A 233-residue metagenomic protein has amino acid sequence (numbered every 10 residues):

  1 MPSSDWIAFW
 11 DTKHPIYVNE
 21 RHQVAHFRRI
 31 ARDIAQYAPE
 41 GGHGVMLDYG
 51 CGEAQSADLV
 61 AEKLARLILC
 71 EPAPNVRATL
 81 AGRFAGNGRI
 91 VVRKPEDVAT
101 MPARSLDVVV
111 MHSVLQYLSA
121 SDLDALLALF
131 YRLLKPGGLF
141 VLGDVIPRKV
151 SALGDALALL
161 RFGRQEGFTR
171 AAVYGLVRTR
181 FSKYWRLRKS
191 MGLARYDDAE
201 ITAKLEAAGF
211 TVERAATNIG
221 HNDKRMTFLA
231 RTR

Functional and structural regions predicted by a protein language model:
M1-A38, G42-G44, G52-T100, V141-R233: Class I (Rossmann-like) S-adenosyl-L-methionine-dependent methyltransferase catalytic domain, capturing the SAM-binding
Y49: Conserved beta-strand/loop positions that form the S-adenosyl-L-methionine
V110: A conserved beta-strand element that flanks and buttresses the S-adenosyl-L-methionine
S113-Y117: Short catalytic micro-motifs in class I SAM-dependent methyltransferases
S119-S121, V150: Short N-terminal helix/helix-N-cap motif within the alpha/beta-hydrolase-1
D124-P136: A short glycine-rich, Lys/Arg-flanked "PGG" loop and its adjoining helix->strand segment in the class I
